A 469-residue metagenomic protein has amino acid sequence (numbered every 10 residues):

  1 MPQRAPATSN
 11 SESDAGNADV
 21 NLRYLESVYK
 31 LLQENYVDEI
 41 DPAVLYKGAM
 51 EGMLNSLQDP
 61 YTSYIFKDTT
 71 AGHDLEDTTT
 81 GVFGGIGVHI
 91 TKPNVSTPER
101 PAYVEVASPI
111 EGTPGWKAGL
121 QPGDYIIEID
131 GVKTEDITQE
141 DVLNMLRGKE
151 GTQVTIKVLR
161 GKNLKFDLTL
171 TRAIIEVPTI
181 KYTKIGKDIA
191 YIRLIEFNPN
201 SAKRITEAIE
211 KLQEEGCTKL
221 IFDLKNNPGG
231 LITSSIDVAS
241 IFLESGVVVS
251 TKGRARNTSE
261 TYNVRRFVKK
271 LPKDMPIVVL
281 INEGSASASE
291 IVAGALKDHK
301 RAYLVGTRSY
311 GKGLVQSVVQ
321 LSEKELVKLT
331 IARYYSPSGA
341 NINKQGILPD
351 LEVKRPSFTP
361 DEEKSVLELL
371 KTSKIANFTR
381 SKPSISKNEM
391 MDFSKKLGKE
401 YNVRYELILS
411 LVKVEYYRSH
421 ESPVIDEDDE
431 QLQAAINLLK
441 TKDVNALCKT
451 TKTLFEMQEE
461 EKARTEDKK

Functional and structural regions predicted by a protein language model:
R4-S13, E26-N35, L411-H420: Acidic/histidine-rich, surface-exposed loop or edge segments in extracytoplasmic proteins
A15-S27, L31-K47: N-terminal targeting/tethering segments
A18-N21, D41-P42, E105-I110, P114-P122 (+1 more regions): Cleft-lining beta-strand/loop regions that shape enzyme active-site pockets
V28, A49, V88, I156 (+5 more regions): Residue-level signature of catalytic and energy-coupling elements of molecular machines, predominantly ATP/GTP-dependent
Y36-Y103, Q153-T155, L159-T169, V177-T179 (+2 more regions): Extended, small/polar residue-biased N-terminal targeting/export presequences and adjacent propeptide/linker tracts
L321-A332: Short acidic, Pro/Gly- and aromatic-enriched capping/linker segments at domain boundaries
P337-K469: Conserved functional hotspot residues or short segments at active or partner-binding sites across diverse domains
